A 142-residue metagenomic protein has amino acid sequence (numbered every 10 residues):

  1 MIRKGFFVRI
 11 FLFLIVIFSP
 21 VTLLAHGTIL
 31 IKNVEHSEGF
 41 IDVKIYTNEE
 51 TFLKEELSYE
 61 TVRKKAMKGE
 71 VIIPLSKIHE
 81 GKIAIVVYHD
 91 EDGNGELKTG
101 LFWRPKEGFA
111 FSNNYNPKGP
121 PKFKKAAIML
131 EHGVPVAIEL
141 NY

Functional and structural regions predicted by a protein language model:
I2-F11: Bacterial N-terminal signal peptides that target proteins for export
S19-P20: N-terminal signal peptide c-region/cleavage motif recognized by signal peptidases
L24-T47, T99-Y142: Primarily secretory-pathway and cell-envelope proteins
H36, M67, H79-E80: Surface-exposed loops/turns
R63-G69, L130: Short proline/glycine- and polar residue-rich coil/turn motifs
E70-K77: Exposed aromatic-hydrophobic patches
I83-V87: A short tyrosine-centered beta-strand micro-motif
D92-K98: Acidic, glycine-anchored loop motifs typical of Ca2+
